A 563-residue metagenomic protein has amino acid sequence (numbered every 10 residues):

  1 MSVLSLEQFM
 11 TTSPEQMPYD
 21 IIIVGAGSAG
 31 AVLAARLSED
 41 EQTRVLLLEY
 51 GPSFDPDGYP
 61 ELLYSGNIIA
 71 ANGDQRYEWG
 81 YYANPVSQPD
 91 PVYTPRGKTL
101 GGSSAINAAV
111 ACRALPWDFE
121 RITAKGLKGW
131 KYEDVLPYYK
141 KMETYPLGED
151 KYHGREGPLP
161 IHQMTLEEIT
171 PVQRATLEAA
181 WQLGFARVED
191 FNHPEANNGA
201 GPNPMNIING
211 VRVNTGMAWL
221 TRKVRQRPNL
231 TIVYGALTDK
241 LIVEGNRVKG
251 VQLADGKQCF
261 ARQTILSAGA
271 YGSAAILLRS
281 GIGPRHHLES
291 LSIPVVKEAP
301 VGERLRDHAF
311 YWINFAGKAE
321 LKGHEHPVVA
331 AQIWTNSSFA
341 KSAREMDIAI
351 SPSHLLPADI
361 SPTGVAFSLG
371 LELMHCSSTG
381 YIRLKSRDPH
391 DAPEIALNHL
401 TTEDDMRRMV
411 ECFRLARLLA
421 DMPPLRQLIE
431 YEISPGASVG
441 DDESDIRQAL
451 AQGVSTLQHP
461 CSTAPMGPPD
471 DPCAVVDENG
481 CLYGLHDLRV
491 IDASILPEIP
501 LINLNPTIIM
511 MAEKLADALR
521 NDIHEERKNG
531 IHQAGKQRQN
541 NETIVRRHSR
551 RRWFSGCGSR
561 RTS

Functional and structural regions predicted by a protein language model:
V3, L62, W79, G199 (+5 more regions): A glycine-rich dinucleotide-binding beta-alpha-beta segment and adjacent secondary-structure elements that constitute
V3-K140, P294-G302, H308-A309, I313-A316 (+2 more regions): N-terminal glycine-rich phosphate/pyrophosphate-binding loop and immediately adjacent elements
I23, G27-S28, V32, E167 (+4 more regions): Residue-level detector of alpha-helix initiation sites
D40-R44, G51-P56, Y138, L241 (+2 more regions): Glycine-rich loop(s) and the adjacent beta-strand/alpha-helix scaffold that form part
G73, A83, D118, T123-K240 (+6 more regions): Conserved redox-cofactor binding core of oxidoreductases
A180, S292-P294, R414-D421, L425 (+1 more regions): Internal hydrophobic alpha-helix adjacent to the cofactor/substrate pocket in enzyme cavities
A309-R414, L418, V454-S462, P468-C473 (+3 more regions): FAD cofactor-binding and catalytic pocket of flavoenzymes
I499-D517: A conserved FAD-binding loop/helix module that cradles the flavin
